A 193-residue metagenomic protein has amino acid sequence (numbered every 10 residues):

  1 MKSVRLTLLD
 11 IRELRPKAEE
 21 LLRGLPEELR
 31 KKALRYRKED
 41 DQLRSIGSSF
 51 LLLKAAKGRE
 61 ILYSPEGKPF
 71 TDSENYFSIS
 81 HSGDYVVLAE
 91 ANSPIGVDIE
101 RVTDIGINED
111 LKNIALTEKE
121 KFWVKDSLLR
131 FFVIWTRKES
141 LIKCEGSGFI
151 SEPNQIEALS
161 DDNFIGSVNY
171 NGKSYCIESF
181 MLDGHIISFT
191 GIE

Functional and structural regions predicted by a protein language model:
M1-E193: Core catalytic alpha/beta fold that binds nucleotide/phospho-ligands
